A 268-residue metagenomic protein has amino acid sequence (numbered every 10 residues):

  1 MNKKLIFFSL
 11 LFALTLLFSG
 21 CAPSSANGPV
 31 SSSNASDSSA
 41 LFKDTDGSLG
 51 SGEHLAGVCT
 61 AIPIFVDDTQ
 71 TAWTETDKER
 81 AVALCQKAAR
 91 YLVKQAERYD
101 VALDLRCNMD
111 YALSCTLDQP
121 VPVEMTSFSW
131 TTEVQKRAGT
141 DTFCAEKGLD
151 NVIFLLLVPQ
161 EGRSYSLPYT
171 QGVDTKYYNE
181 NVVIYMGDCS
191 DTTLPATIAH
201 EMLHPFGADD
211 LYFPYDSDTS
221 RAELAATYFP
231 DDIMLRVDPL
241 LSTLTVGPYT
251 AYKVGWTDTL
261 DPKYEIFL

Functional and structural regions predicted by a protein language model:
M1-L5: Positively charged n-region of N-terminal signal peptides that target proteins for export
L10-L14: Hydrophobic helical h-region of N-terminal Sec-dependent signal peptides in bacterial secretory/periplasmic proteins
F18-G20: C-terminal motif of bacterial Sec signal peptides marking the signal peptidase cleavage site
A22-S24: Bacterial signal peptide processing site
A26-S36: Ser/Thr-rich, Pro/Gly/Ala-heavy low-complexity intrinsically disordered linkers and tails of secreted extracellular
A35-L149, G162: Propeptide-to-catalytic entry region of secreted or membrane-anchored zinc metalloproteases
F42-G50, P214-L268: Replace "(M1/M4/M9/M12/WLM)" with "(e.g., M1/M4/M8/M9/M12/M26/WLM)" and add "not limited to" to clarify scope
T45-C59, T69, L117-Q119, T131-Y215: Active-site-proximal segment of zinc-dependent metalloprotease catalytic domains
